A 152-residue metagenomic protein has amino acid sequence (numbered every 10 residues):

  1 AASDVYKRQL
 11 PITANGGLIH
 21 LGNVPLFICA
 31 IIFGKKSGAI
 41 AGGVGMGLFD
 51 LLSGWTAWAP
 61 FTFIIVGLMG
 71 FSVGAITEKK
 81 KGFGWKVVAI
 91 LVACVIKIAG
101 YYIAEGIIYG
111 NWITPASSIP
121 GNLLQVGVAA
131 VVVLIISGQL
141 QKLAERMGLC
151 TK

Functional and structural regions predicted by a protein language model:
S3-K152: Loop-helix junctions at membrane interfaces
